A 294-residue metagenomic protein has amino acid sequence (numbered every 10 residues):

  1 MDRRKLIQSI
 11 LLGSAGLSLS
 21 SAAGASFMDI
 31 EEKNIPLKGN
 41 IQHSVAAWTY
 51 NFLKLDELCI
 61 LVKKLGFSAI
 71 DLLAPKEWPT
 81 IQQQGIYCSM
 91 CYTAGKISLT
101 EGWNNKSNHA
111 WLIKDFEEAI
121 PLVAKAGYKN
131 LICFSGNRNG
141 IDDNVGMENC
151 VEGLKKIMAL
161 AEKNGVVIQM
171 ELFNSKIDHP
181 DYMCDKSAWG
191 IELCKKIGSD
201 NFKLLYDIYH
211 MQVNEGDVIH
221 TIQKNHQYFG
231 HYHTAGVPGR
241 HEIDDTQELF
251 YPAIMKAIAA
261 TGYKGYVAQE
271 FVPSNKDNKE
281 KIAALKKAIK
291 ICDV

Functional and structural regions predicted by a protein language model:
D2-Q42, A47, F52-K63, G127-K129 (+2 more regions): Histidine-acidic metal/acid-base catalytic patches
I10-L12, G16-L19, I35-L37, N104-K203 (+1 more regions): Active-site acidic/histidine proton-transfer and metal-coordination neighborhood in alpha/beta enzyme cores
T49-N51, A74-K76, A94-K96, N137-N139 (+4 more regions): Active-site-proximal loop/turn and secondary-structure-junction residues that shape catalytic pockets, frequently
L58-E77: Catalytic domains of carbohydrate-active enzymes, especially glycoside hydrolases
W78-Y92, C150, V166: Short acidic, glycine/proline-enriched helix-loop-strand junctions
